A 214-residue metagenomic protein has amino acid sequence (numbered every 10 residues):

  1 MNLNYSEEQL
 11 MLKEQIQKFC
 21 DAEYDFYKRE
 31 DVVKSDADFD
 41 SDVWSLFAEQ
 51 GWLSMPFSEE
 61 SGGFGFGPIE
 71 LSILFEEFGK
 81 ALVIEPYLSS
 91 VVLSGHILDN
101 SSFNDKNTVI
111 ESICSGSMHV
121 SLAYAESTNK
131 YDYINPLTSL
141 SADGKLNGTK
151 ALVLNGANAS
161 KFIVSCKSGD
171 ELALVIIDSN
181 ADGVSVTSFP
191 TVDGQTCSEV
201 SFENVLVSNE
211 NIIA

Functional and structural regions predicted by a protein language model:
M1-L88, T108, S112: Amphipathic, small/basic residue-rich leader segments at the start of a protein or domain
Q9, C20, L74, L122 (+4 more regions): Residue-level signal for inorganic ion chemistry
F66-G67, D132-I134, N155-A159: Short glycine/proline-enriched turns and hinge-like loops at secondary-structure junctions
V83-N104: N-terminal glycine-rich flavin-associated loop
L98-S102, S141, V164-K167, V175-S179 (+1 more regions): Short beta-strand-to-turn element immediately C-terminal to the catalytic PLP-Schiff-base lysine in fold type I
G116-S127: A short, Trp-centered hydrophobic/proline-enriched beta-strand micro-motif
Y131-T138, L152-V153, D178-A214: Flexible, small-/acidic-enriched active-site or ligand-binding loops
T149-V184: A short core secondary-structure module
